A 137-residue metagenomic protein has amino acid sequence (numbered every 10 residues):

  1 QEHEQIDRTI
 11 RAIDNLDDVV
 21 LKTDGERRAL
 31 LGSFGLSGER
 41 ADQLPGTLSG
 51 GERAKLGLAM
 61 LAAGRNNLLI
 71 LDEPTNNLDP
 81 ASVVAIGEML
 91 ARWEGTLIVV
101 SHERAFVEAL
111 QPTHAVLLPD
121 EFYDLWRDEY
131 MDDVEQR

Functional and structural regions predicted by a protein language model:
Q1-R137: ABC ATP-binding cassette signature C-motif
